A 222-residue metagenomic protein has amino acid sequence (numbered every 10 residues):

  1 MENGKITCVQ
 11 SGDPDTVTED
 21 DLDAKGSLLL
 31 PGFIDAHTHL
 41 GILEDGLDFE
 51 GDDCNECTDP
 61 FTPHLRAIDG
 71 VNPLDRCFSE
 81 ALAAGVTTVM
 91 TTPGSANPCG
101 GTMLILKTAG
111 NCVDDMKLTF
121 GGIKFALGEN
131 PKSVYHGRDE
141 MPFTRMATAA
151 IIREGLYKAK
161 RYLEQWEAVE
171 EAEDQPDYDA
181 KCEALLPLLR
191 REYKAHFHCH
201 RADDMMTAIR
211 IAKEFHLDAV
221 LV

Functional and structural regions predicted by a protein language model:
M1-L30: Histidine-rich, glycine-flanked metal-binding segment
D15-T18, D59-F61, L189-R191: A short, polar/charged loop/turn motif at coil->beta-strand junctions and beta-hairpin connectors
T16-T18, G26, T38, S133 (+1 more regions): Low-complexity, compositionally biased segments
D21, F33, H196: Short glycine-aspartate micro-motif
K25-P93, N97-L104: Metal-associated gating/positioning segment near the N- to mid-region
C77, L82-A219: Polyanionic/metal-chelating signatures
V222: Extracellular/periplasmic bilobed ligand-binding domains
